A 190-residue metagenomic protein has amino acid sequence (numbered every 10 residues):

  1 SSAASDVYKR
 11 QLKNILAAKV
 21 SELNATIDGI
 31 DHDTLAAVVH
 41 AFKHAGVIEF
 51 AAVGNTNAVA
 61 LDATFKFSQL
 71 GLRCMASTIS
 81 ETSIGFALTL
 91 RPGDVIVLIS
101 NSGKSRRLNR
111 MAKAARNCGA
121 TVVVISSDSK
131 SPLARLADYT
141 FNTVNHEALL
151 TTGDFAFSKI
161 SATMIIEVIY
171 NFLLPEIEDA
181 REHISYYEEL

Functional and structural regions predicted by a protein language model:
A3-Y8: Short, small-residue-biased leader/transition segments that mark boundaries at the very start of proteins
R10-H32: Ligand-binding beta-strand-loop-alpha-helix segment within the catalytic cores of soluble metabolic enzymes
N14, A18, D33, A37 (+4 more regions): Conserved active-site and cofactor/substrate-binding residues in soluble primary-metabolism enzymes
I15, T26, A41, F172 (+1 more regions): Residues that form generic nucleotide/phosphate-binding pockets
A17-V20, N24, A36, N109 (+1 more regions): Generic alpha-helical structural signal
I27-H44: A short, well-structured juxtamembrane/interface segment
K43-M164, V168-E178: Glycine-rich phosphate-binding loops that contact phosphosugars or nucleotide phosphates
E178-L190: A short, charged, Gly/Pro-tolerant segment at domain boundaries
